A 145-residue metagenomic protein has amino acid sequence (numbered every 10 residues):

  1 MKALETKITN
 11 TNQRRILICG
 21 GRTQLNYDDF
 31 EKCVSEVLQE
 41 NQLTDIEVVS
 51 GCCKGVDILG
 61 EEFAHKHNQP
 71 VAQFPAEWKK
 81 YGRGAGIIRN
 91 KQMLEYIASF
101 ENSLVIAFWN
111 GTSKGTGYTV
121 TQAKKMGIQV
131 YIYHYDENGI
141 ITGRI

Functional and structural regions predicted by a protein language model:
K2-Q13, T23-I145: Acidic/glycine-enriched connector segments
